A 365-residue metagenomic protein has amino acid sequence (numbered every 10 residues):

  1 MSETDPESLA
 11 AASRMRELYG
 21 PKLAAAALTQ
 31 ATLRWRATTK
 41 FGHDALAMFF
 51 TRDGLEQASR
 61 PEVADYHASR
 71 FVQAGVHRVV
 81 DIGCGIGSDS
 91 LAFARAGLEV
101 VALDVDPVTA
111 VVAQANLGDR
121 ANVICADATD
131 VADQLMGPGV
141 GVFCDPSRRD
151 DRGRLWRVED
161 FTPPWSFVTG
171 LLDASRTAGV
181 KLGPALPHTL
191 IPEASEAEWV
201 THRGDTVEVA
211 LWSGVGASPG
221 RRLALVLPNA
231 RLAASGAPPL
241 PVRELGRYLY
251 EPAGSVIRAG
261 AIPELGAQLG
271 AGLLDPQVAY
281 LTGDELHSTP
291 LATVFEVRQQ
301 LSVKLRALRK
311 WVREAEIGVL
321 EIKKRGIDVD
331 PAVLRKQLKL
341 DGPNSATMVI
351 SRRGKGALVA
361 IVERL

Functional and structural regions predicted by a protein language model:
M1-L365: SAM-dependent transferase fold signal centered on methyltransferase-like domains, encompassing both Class I
